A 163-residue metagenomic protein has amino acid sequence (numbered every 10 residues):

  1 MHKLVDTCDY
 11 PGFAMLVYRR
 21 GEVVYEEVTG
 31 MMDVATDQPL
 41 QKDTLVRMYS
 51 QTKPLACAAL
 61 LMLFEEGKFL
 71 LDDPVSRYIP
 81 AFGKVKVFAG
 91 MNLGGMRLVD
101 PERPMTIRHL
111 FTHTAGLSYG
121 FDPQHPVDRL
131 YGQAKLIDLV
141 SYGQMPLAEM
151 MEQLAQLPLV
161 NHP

Functional and structural regions predicted by a protein language model:
M1-R20: Beta-lactamase-like hydrolase cores
F13, M31, L117: Gly/Ser/Thr-rich helix-start
R19, Y25, E65: A cytosolic small-molecule/anion-sensing beta-strand core signal
R20, M32-V34: Generic structural motif
E27-T29: Short hydrophobic alpha-helix segments
V34-P163: Active-site-proximal loop and beta-strand segments within enzyme catalytic domains
